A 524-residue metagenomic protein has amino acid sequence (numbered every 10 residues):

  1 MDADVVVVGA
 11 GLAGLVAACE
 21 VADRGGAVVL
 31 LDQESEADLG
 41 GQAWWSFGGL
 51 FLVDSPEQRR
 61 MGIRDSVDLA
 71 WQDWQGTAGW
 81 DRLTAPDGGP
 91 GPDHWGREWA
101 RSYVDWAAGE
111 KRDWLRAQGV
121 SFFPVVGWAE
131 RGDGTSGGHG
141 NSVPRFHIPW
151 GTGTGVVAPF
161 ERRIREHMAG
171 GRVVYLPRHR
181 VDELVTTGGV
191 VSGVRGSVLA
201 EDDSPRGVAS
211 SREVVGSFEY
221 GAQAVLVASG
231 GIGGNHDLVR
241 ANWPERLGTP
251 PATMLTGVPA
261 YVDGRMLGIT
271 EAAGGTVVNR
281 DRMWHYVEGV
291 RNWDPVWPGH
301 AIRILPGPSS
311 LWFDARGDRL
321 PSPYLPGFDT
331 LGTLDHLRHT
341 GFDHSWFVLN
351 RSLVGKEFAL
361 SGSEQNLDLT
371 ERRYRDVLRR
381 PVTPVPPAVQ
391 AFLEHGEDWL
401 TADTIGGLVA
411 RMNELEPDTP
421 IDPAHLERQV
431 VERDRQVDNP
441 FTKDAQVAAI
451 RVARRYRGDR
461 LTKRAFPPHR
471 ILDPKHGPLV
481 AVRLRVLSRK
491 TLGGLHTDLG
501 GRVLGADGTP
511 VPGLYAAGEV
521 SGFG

Functional and structural regions predicted by a protein language model:
M1-A13, V29: Beta1/beta-strand and adjacent pyrophosphate-binding region of the FAD-binding site in flavoprotein oxidoreductases
D23-W44: Glycine-rich FAD pyrophosphate-binding loop
L39-A43, P56, V126-G127, G134-T135 (+2 more regions): Short, solvent-exposed loop/turn and secondary-structure capping segments
W44-W74: N-terminal glycine-rich dinucleotide-binding loop that anchors FAD/FMN and/or NAD(P) in oxidoreductases
D93-G216, H236-D237, V290, V430-K475: Conserved redox-cofactor binding core of oxidoreductases
E201-D294: Glycine-rich loop(s) and the adjacent beta-strand/alpha-helix scaffold that form part
L267, T276-I421: An anion/pyrophosphate-binding glycine-rich loop and adjacent beta-alpha core in soluble alpha-beta enzymes
I421-G524: A glycine-rich dinucleotide-binding beta-alpha-beta segment and adjacent secondary-structure elements that constitute
